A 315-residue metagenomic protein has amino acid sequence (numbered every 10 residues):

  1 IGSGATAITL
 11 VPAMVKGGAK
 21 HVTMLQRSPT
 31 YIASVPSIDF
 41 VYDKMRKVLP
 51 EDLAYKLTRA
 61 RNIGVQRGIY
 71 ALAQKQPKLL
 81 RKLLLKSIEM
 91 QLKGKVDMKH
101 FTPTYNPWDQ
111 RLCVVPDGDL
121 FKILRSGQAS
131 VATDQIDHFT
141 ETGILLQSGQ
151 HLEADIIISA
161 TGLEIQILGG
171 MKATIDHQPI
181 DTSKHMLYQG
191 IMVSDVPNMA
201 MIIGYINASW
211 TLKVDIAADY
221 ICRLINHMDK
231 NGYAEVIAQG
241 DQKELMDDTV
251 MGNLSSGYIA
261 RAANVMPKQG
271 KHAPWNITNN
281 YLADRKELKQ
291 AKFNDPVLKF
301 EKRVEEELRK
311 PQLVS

Functional and structural regions predicted by a protein language model:
I1-D97, A129, L152, H185 (+1 more regions): Rossmann-like dinucleotide-binding core of oxidoreductases
I8-L10, S159-D176: Flavin (primarily FAD) binding-site architecture
A71-R81, N106-D119: Short beta-strand to alpha-helix junction loop
D119-F121, M171-N198, M266: FAD-binding beta-loop-beta segment adjacent to the flavin cofactor pocket
S126, G190-N207: Short FAD-binding loop at a beta-strand-to-alpha-helix junction that anchors the flavin cofactor in diverse
G127-Q147: A conserved short coil-to-beta-strand element within the FAD-binding core of flavoproteins
Q147-I156: Core beta-strand elements of the Rossmann-like FAD/NAD(P) dinucleotide-binding domain in flavoenzyme oxidoreductases
D215, C222-S315: C-terminal active-site-capping segments
